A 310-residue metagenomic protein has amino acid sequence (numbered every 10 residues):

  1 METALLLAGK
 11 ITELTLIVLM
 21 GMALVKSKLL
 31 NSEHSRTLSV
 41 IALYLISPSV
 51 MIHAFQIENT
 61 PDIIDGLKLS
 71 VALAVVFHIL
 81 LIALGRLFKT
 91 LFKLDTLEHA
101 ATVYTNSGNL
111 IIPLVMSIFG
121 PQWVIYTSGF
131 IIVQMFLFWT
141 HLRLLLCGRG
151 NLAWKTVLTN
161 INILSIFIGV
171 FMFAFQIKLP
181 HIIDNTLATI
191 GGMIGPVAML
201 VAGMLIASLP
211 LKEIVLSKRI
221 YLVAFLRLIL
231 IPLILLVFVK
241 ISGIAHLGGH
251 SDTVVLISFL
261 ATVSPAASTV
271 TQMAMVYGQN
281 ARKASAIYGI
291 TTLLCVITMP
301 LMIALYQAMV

Functional and structural regions predicted by a protein language model:
M1-V310: Alpha-helical transmembrane segments of multi-pass small-molecule/ion transporters
